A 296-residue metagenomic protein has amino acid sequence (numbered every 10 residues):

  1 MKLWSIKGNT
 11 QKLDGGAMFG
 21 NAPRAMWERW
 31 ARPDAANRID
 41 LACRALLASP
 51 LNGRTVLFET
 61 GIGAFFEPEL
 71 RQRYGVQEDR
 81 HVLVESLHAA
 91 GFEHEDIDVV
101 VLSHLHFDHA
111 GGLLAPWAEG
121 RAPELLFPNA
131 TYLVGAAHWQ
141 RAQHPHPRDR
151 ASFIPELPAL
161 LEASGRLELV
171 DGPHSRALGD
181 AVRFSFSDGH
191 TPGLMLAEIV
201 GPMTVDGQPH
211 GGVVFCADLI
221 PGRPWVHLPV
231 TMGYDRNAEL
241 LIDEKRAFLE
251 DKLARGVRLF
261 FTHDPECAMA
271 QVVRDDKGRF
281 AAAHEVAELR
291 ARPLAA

Functional and structural regions predicted by a protein language model:
K2, N9-A90, L196-D218: Conserved beta-strand hairpin/beta-sheet module of binuclear metal-dependent hydrolase folds, prominently
G8-N9, T60-G63, L105, A137-H138 (+3 more regions): Active-site metal-binding loops of divalent metal-dependent hydrolases
W30-A36, G120-R121, F184-S185: Short, P/G- and charge-enriched loop/turn segments at secondary-structure junctions
V56-F58, V101, Y132, V213-F215 (+1 more regions): Residue-level marker for buried hydrophobic side chains located in beta-strands that build the well-ordered beta-sheet
Y74-E85, P202-A296: Cap/insert and terminal regions of metallo-dependent hydrolase folds
E78-F92, D96, E124-F186, L240-G256: Metallo-beta-lactamase
I97-D108: Metallo-beta-lactamase
A110-A122, Q271-D275: Metal-dependent catalytic neighborhoods of phosphoester/phosphodiester hydrolases
